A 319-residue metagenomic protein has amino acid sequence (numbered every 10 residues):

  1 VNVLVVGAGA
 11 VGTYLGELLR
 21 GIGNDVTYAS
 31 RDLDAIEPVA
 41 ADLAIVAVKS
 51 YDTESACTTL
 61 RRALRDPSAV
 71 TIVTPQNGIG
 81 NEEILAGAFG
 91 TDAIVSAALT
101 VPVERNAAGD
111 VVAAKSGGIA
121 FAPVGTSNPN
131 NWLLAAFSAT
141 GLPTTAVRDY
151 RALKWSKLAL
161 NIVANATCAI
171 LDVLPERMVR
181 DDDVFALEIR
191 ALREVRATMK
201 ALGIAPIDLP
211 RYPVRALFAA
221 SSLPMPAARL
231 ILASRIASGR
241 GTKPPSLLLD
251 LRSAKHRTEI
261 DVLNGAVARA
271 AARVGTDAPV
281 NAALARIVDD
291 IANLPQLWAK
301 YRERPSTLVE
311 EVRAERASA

Functional and structural regions predicted by a protein language model:
V1-A35: NAD(P)+-binding Rossmann beta1-loop-alpha1 motif at the extreme N-terminus of oxidoreductases
N2, D25-V26, A41-A44, S68-I72 (+2 more regions): Short active-site oxyanion
A10, L64, G109-A120, C168-V179 (+1 more regions): Helix-loop-beta segment of a Rossmann-like dinucleotide-binding subdomain
T13-G16, L33-D110: Rossmann-like NAD(P)(H) cofactor-binding subdomain of soluble oxidoreductases
G78-V163, C168, D172: Rossmann-fold dinucleotide-binding core
S138-P213: Active-site-lining helix/loop region of Rossmann-like oxidoreductase modules
I189-A319: NAD(P)-dependent Rossmann-like dehydrogenase/reductase catalytic/cofactor-binding core
